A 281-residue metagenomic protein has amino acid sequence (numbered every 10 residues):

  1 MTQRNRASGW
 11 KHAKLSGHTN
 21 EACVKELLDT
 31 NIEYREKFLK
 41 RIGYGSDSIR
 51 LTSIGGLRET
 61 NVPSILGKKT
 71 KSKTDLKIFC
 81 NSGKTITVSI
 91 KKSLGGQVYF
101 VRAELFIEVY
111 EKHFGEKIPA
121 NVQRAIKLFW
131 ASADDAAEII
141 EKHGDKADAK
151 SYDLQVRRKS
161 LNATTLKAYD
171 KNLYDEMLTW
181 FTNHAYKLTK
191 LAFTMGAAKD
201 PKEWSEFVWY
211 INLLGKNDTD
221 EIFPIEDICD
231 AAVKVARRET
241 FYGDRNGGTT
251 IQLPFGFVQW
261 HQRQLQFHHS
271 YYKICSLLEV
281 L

Functional and structural regions predicted by a protein language model:
M1-T74, I78-I86, I90-L281: Short, positively charged
